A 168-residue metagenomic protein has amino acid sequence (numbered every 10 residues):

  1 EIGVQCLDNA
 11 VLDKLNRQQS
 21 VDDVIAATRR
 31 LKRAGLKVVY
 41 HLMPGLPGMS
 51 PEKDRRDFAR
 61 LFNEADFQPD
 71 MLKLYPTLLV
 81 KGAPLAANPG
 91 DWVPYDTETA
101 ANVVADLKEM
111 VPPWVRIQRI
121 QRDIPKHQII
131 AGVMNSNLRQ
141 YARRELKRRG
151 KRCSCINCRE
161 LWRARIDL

Functional and structural regions predicted by a protein language model:
E1-V39, M43-E98, N102: Conserved non-cysteine loop/helix-boundary elements of the Radical SAM core domain that shape
L79-L168: Auxiliary Fe-S-binding modules of radical SAM enzymes
